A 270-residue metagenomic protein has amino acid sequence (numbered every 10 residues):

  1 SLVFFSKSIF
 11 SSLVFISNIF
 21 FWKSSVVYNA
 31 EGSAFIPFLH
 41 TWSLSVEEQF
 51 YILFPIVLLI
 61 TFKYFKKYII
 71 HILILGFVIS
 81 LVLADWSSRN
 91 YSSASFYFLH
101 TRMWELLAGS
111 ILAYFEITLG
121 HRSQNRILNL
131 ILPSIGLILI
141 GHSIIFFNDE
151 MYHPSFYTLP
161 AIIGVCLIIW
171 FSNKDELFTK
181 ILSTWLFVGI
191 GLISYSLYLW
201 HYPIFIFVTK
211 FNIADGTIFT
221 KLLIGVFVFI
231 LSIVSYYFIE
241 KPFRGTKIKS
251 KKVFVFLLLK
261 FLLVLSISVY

Functional and structural regions predicted by a protein language model:
S1-S250, K260-V264: Membrane-interface helix/loop caps of multi-pass membrane proteins
F254-L258: Internal alpha-helical transmembrane segments
S266-Y270: Membrane-interface motif at the C-terminal end of an N-terminal transmembrane signal
